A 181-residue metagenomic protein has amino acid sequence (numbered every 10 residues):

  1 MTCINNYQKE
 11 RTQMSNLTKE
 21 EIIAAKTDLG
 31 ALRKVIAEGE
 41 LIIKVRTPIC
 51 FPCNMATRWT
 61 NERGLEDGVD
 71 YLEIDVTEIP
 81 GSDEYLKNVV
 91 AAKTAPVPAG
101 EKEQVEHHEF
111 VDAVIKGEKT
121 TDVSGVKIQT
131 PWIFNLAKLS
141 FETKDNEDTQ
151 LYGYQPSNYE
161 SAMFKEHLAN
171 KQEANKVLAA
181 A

Functional and structural regions predicted by a protein language model:
M1-Q13: Short, Lys/Arg-enriched N-terminal segments with co-localized hydrophobic residues within the first ~10-30 amino acids
M14-E38, A162-A181: N-terminal leader/targeting and pre-domain segments
T27-D67: Local sequence-structure signature of Cys/Sec-based thiol-disulfide redox active-site neighborhoods
K44-V45, G68-H107: Thiol-based oxidoreductase modules, predominantly thioredoxin-like and allied folds used for disulfide exchange
P52, L72-I74, E160-F164: Extended low-polarity, hydrophobic cluster-rich segments
V90-L139: Structural micro-motif
S124-L178: Non-catalytic, surface beta->alpha helical segment in thiol-disulfide oxidoreductase systems
